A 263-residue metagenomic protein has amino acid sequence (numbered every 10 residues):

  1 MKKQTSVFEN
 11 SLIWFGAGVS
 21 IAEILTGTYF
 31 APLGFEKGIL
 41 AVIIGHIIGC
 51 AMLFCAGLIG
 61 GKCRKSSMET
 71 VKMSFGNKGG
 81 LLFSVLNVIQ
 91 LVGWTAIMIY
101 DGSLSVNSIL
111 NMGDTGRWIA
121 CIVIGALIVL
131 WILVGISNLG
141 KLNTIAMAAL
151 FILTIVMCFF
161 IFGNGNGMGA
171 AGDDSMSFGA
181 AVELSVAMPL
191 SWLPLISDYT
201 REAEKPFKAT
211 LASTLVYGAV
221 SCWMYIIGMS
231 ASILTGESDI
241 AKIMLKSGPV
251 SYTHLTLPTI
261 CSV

Functional and structural regions predicted by a protein language model:
M1-K37, G49, N138, S177-V182 (+1 more regions): Membrane-interface "cap" regions at the ends of multi-pass membrane proteins
Q4, V134-T144, S191-A219, E237-M244: Hydrophobic, small-residue-rich membrane helices and short re-entrant helix-turn-helix hairpins that build
I13-G18, S84-V88, L110-V134, A148-C158 (+3 more regions): Transmembrane alpha-helical segments of multi-pass small-molecule transport proteins
Y29-L58, G79-L81, Y217-G218: Extracellular loop-to-transmembrane helix junctions
Y29-P32, D101-N111, I124-A146, N164 (+1 more regions): Membrane-water interface regions at transmembrane-helix termini and the short interhelical loops of multi-pass membrane
I44-M52, L91-M98, A149-F160, M188 (+1 more regions): Selective recognition of specific alpha-helical transmembrane segments in multi-pass small-molecule
K65-V92, N111-R117, M244-S251: Transmembrane-helix boundary/entry motifs in multi-pass membrane transporters
H254-V263: Single conserved hydrophobic/aromatic residue that forms the stacking wall/gate of nucleotide- or nucleobase-binding
